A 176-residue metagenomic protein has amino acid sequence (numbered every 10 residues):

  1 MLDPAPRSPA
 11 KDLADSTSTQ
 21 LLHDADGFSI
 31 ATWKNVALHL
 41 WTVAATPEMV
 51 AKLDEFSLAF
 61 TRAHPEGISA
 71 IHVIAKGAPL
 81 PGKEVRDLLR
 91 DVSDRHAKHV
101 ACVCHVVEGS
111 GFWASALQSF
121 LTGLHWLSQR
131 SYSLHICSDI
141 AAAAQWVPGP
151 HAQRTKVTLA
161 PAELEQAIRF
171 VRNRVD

Functional and structural regions predicted by a protein language model:
L2-D176: Amphipathic, Lys/Arg-enriched alpha-helical "gate/interface" segment within cytosolic domains that mediates
